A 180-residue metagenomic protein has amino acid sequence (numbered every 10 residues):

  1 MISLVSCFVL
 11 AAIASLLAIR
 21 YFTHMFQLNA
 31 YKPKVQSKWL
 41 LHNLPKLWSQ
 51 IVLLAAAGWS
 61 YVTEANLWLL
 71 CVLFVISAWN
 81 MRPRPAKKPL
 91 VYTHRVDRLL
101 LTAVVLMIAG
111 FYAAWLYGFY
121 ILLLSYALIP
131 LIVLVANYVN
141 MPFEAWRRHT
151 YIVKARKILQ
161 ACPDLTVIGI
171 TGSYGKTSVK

Functional and structural regions predicted by a protein language model:
M1-I2: Soluble, non-transmembrane catalytic domains of enzymes that act on hydrophobic metabolites at membranes
F8-G169: Short, basic phosphate-binding NTP loop
T166-K180: Glycine-rich phosphate-binding P-loop
